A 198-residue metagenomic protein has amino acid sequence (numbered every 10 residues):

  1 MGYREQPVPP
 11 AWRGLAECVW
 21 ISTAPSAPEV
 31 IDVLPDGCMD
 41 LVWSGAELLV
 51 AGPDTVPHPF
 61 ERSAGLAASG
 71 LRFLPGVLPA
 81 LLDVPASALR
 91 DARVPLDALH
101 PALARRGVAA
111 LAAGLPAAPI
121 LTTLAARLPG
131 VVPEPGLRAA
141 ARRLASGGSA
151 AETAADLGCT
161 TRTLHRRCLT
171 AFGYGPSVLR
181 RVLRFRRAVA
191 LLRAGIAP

Functional and structural regions predicted by a protein language model:
M1-T161, A171-P176, A190-P198: Alpha-helical bundle regulatory/interaction domains
R167: Residues within the DNA-recognition helix of helix-turn-helix
R180-A190: Short, basic, alpha-helical segments at the C-terminal edge of helix-turn-helix-like DNA-binding modules
